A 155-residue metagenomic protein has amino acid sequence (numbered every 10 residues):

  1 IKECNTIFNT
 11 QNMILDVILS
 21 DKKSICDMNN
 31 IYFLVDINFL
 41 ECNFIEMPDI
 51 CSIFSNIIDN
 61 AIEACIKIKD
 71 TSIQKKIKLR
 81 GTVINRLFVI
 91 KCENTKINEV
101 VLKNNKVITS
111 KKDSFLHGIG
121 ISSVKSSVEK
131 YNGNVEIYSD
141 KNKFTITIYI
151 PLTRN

Functional and structural regions predicted by a protein language model:
I7, Q11, F33-F54: Conserved short strand/loop->alpha-helix "switch" segment adjacent to the catalytic nucleotide/phosphoryl-transfer site
Q11-N29: Short beta-to-alpha transition helix within the HATPase_c
E63, K67, R86-G118: Glycine-rich/acidic phosphate-handling loop/turn and adjacent ATP-lid/helix of nucleotide-binding kinase/ATPase domains
T71-R86: Short beta-strand/loop element within the Bergerat-fold HATPase_c
N98, D140-T147: Glycine-rich nucleotide-binding loop
G120-V124: Short alpha-helical Gxxx[C/S/T] motif in the catalytic ATP-binding
